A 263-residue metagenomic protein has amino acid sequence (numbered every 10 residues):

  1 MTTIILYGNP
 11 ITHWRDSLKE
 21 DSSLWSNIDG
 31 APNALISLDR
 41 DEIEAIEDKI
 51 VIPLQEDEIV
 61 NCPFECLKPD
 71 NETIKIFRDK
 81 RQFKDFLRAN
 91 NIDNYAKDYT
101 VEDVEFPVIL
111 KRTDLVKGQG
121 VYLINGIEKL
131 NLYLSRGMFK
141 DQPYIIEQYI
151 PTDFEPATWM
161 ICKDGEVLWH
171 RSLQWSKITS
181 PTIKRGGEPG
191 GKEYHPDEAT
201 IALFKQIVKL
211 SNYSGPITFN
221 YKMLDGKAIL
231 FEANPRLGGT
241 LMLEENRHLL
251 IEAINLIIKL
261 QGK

Functional and structural regions predicted by a protein language model:
M1-D70: ATP-binding N-terminal substructure of ATP-dependent carboxylate-amine bond-forming enzymes
Y7-P10, L54-Q55, R112-T113, G126 (+2 more regions): Fold-independent oxyanion-binding glycine-rich loops and adjacent beta-strand/coil segments at enzyme active sites
D21-S22, G126-E128, R247-L250: Glycine-rich, phosphate-binding/catalytic loops in enzymes
E58-N61, K117, G238: Short glycine-rich, flexible loops that bind phosphorylated cofactors or substrates
T73-F154, W159-V167, Y194-A202: Active-site nucleotide/adenylate-binding loops and adjacent lid/helix of ATP-dependent enzymes
Q148-N212, N234-Q261: ATP-dependent carboxylate/phosphate-activation module, predominantly the ATP-grasp catalytic core and closely related
S214-D225: A short glycine-rich, hydrophobically flanked beta-strand micro-motif that places a catalytic Asp/Glu for divalent metal
K227-I229: Conserved protein kinase catalytic/activation segment
